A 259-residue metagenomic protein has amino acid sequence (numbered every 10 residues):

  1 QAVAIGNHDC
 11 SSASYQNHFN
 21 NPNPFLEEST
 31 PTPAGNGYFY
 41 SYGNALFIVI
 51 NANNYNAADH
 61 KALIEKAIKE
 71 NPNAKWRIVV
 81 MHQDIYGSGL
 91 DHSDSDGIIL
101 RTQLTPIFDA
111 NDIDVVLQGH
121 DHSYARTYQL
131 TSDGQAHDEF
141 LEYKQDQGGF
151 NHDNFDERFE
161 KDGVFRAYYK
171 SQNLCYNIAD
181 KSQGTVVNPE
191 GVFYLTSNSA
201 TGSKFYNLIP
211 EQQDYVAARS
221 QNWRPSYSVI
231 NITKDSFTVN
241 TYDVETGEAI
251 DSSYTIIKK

Functional and structural regions predicted by a protein language model:
Q1-N73, R77, Q103, Q129-A218 (+1 more regions): Extended active-site neighborhood of metal-dependent phosphoesterases/phosphodiesterases
G6-N7, H82, G119-H120: Active-site glycine-centered loops adjacent to acidic/histidine catalytic or metal-binding residues that shape
D9, I85, S123: Short active-site segment of divalent metal-dependent hydrolases/proteases that encodes the spacing between
Y42-L46, M81-I85, E211-S253: Extracellular low-complexity, Gly/Ser/Thr-rich intrinsically disordered linkers and protease-sensitive activation/hinge
N71-D91: Short acidic, glycine-rich surface-loop motifs adjacent to enzyme active sites
L90-I98: Short, flexible/disordered intra-domain loops and linkers
R101-D112: Catalytic-core regions built around general acid/base machinery
V115-L117, W223: Functionally important transmembrane alpha-helices
